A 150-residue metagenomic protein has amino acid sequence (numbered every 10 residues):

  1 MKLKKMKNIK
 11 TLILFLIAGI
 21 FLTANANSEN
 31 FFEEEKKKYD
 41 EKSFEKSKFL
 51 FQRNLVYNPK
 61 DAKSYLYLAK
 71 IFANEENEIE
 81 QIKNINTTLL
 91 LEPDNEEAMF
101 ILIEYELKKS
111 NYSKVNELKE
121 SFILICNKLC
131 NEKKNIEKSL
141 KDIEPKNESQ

Functional and structural regions predicted by a protein language model:
E29-R53, Y57: Alpha-helical segment of the N-proximal tetratricopeptide repeat
D40-F49, E75-T87, K109-L118: Structural signature of tandem alpha-helical TPR/SEL1-like repeats, specifically the intra-repeat loop/turn
R53-N54, T87-T88, S121-F122: Canonical positions in the second alpha-helix
Y67, I101, N135-S139: Canonical tetratricopeptide repeat
N116-Q150: Terminal, low-structured helical/coil segments at or just beyond the last alpha-helical repeat
